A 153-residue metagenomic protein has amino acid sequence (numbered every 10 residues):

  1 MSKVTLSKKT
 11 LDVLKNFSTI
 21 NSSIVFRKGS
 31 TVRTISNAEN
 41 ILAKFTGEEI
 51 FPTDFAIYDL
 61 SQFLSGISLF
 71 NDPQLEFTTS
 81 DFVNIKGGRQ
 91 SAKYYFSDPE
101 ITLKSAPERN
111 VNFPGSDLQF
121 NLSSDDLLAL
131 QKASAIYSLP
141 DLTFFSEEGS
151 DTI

Functional and structural regions predicted by a protein language model:
M1-S97, F113-I153: DNA polymerase processivity clamps
E100-T102: Charge-dense, extended regions
